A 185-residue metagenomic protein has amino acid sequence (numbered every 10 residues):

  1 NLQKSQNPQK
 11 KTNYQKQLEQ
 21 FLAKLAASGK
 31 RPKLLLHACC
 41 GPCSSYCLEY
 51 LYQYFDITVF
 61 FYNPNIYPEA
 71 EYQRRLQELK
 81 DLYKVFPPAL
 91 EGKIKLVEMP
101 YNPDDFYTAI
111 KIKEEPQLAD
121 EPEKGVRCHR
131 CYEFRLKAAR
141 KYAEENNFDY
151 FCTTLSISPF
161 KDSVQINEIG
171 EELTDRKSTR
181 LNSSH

Functional and structural regions predicted by a protein language model:
N1-L36, L48, R180: Non-catalytic terminal extensions that flank enzyme cores
P42-I57: Histidine-anchored nucleotide/phosphate-binding helix
T58-I66: A short beta-strand-loop structural module common to alpha/beta enzyme folds
F60, Y150-S156: Acidic beta-strand-to-loop metal/phosphate-binding motif
E69-L90: Glycine-rich phosphate-binding loop and adjoining beta1-alpha1-beta2 segment of Rossmann-like nucleotide-binding folds
P88-I110: A conserved beta-strand->alpha-helix junction
Y107-F148: Internal catalytic-core helix/loop-beta-alpha segment that presents or stabilizes conserved functional determinants
T179-H185: Conserved small/polar residues in nucleotide/adenosyl-binding loops
